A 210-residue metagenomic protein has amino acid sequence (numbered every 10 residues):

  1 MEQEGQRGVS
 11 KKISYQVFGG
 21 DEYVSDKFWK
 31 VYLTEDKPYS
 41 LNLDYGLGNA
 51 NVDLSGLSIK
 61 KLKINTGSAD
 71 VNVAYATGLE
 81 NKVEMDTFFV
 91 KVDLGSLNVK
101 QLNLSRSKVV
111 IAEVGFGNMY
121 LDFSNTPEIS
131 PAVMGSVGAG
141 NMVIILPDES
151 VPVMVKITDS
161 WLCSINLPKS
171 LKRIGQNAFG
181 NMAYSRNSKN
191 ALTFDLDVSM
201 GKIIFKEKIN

Functional and structural regions predicted by a protein language model:
M1-N72: Non-cytosolic head/periplasmic domains of membrane-anchored proteins
E2-E4, S10-I13, V17, V73-N210: Short, surface-exposed interaction patches in beta-rich subdomains that mediate adhesion/assembly near membranes
